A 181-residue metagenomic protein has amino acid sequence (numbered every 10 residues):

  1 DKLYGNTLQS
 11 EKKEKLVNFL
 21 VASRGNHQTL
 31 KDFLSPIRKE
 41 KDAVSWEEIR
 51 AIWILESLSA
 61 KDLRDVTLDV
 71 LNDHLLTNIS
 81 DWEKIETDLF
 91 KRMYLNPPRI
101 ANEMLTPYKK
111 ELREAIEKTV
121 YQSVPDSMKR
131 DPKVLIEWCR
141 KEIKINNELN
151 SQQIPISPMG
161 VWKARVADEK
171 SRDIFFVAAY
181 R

Functional and structural regions predicted by a protein language model:
D1-I145, S157-V161, S171: N-terminal accessory/pre-domain segments preceding catalytic cores
L135, R165-R181: Cysteine-centered nucleophilic/redox motifs
S151: Extracytoplasmic catalytic/substrate-binding loops of multi-pass membrane glycan-assembly enzymes
I154: Acidic/histidine-enriched alpha-helical segments
